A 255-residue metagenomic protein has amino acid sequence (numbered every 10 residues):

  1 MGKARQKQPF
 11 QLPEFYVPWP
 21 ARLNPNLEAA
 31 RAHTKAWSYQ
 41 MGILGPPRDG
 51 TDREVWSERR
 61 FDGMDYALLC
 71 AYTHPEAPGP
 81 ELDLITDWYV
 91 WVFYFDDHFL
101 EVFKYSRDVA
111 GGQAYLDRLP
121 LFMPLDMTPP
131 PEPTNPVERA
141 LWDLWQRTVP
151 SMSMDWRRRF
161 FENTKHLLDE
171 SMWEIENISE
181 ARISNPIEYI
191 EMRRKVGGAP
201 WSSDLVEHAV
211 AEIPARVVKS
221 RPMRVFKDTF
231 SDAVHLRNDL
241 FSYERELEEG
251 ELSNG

Functional and structural regions predicted by a protein language model:
M1-G255: Alpha-helical, largely C-terminal catalytic domains that coordinate divalent metal ions via clustered Asp/Glu/His
